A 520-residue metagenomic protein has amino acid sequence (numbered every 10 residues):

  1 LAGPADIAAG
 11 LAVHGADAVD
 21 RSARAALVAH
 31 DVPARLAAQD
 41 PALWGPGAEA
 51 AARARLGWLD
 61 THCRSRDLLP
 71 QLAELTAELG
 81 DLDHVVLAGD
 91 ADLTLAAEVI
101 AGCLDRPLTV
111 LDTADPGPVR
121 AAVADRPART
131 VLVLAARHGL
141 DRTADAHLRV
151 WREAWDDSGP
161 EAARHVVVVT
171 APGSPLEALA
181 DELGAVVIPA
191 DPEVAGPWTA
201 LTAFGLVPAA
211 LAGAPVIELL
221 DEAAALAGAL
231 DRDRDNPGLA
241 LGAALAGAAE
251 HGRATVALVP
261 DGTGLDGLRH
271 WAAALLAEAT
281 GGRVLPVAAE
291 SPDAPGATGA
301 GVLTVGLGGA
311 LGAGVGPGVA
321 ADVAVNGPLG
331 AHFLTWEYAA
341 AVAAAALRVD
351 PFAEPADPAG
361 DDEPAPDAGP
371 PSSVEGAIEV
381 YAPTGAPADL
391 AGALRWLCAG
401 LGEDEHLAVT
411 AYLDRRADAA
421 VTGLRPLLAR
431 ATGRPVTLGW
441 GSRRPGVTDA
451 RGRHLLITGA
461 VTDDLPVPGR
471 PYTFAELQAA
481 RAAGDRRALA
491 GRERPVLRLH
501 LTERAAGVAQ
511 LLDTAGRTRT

Functional and structural regions predicted by a protein language model:
L1-G45, E49: N-terminal amphipathic/basic leader segments beginning at the initiator methionine
A2-A16, A48-D67, L75, R106 (+5 more regions): Acidic catalytic cores of enzymes that act on phosphate-bearing nucleotides/polynucleotides
A73-R232, G312-A321: Glycine-rich phosphate-binding loops that contact phosphosugars or nucleotide phosphates
A96, T199-A203, A272, L334-Y338 (+1 more regions): Catalytic-loop motifs flanking and including active-site residues across diverse enzymes
V123-P127, D181-L183, L201-A210, A297-G301 (+3 more regions): Short, surface-exposed amphipathic charged segments that create phosphate/polyanion-binding patches used for binding
E182-G184, T432, R492: Short, structured coil segments at secondary-structure junctions
V186-V187, V436, V496: Hydrophobic beta-strand scaffold residues
G400-D404, A408-V409, W440-S442, A480 (+1 more regions): C-terminal amphipathic alpha-helical interaction region
